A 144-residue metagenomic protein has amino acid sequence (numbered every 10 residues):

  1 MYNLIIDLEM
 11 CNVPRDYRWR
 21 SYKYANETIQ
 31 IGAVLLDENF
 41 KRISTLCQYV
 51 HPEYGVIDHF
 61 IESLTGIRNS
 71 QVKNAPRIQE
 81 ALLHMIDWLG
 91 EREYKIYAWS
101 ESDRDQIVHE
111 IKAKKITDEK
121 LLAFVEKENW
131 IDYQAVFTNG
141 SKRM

Functional and structural regions predicted by a protein language model:
M1-V34, E38-F40: Entry/capping segment at the start of metal-dependent catalytic domains with acidic active-site entry clusters
R15-Y17, T45, N74, G140: Short, function-defining helix-loop hinge/capping sites that tune catalysis or transport
N26-I31, L35-T65, I86-M144: Metal-dependent phosphoesterase core characteristic of DEDDh/y 3'-5' exonuclease domains
E62-H84: Metal-dependent phosphoesterase signature
